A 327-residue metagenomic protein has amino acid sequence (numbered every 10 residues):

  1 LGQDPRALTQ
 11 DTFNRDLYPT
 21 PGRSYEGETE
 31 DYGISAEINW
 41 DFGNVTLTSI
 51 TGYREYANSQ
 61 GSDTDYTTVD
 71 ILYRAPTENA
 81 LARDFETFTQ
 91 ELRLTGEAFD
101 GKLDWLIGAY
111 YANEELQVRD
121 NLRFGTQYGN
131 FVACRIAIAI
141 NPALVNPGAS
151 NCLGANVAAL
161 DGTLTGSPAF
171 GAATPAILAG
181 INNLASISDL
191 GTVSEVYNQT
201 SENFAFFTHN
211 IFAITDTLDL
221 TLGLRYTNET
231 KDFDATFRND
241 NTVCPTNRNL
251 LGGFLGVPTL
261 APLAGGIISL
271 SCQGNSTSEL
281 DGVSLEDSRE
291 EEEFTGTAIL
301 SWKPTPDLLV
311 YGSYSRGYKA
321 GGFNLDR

Functional and structural regions predicted by a protein language model:
L1-L106, A112-Q117: Outer-membrane beta-barrel domain signature, strongest for Gram-negative TonB-dependent receptors and also present
L1-T20, D63-N79, N121-S194, D232-S288 (+1 more regions): Solvent-exposed loop segments that connect transmembrane elements
L17-Y18, E26-E30, A82-E86, D189 (+5 more regions): Short sequence motifs at beta-strands and strand-loop junctions characteristic of Gram-negative outer-membrane
G33-S35, T89-R93, S194, N203-I211 (+3 more regions): Membrane-embedded beta-strand positions in outer-membrane beta-barrel channels/transporters
N39-F42, E86, G96-A98, T208-A213 (+4 more regions): Residue-level signature of outer-membrane beta-barrel architecture
F42, Y53-A57, Y111-E115, Y226-D232 (+1 more regions): Transmembrane beta-strands of outer-membrane beta-barrel pores
N44-L47, K102-L103, L218-L220, D307-V310: Repeated loop/turn-to-beta-strand initiation elements of outer-membrane beta-barrel proteins
S49-T51, W105-A109, L222, A298 (+1 more regions): Membrane-embedded beta-strand positions of outer-membrane beta-barrel proteins
